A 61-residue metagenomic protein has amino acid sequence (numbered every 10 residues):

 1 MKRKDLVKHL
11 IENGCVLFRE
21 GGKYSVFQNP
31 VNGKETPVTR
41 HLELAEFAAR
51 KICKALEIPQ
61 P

Functional and structural regions predicted by a protein language model:
M1-K2, P61: Absolute protein N-terminus
K2-C15: Amphipathic alpha-helical segments
R3-K4, Y24, H41, I52: Hydrophobic alpha-helical segments, especially transmembrane helices and their immediate juxtamembrane helical caps
L6-K8, F27, L56: Intrinsically disordered and other compositionally biased segments
E12-N13, P30-P61: C-terminal structural segments of small proteins and small subunits
N13-N29: Major-groove DNA-recognition helix of helix-turn-helix-type DNA-binding domains
